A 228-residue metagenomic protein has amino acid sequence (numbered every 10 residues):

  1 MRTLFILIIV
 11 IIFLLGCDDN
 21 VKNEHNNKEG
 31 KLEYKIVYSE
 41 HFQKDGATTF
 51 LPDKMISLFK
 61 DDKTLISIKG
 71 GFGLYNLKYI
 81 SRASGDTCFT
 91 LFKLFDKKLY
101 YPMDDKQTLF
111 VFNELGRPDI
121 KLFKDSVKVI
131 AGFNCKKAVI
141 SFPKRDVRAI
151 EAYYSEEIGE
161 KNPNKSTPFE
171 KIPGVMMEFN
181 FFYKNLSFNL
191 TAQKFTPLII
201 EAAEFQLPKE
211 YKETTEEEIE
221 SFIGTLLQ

Functional and structural regions predicted by a protein language model:
M1-L4: Positively charged n-region of N-terminal signal peptides that target proteins for export
I6-I8: Sec-dependent N-terminal signal peptides
L14-G16: C-terminal motif of bacterial Sec signal peptides marking the signal peptidase cleavage site
D18-Q228: Extended soluble regions of mature proteins
